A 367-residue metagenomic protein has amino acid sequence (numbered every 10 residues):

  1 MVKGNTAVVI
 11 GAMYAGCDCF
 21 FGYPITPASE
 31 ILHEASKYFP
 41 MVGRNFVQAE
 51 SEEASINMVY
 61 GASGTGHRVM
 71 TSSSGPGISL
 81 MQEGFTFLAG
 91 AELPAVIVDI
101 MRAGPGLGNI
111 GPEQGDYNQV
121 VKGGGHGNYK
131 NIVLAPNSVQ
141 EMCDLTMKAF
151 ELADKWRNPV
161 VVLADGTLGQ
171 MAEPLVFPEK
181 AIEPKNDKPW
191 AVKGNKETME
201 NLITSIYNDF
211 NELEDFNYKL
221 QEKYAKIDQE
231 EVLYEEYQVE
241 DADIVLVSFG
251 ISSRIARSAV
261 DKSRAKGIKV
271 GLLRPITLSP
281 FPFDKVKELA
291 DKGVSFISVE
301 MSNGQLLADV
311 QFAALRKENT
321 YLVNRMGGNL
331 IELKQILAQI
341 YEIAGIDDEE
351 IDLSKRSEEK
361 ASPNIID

Functional and structural regions predicted by a protein language model:
M1-G123, K130, S138, E318 (+3 more regions): Thiamine diphosphate
K3-V8, Q221-I244, R257: Glycine-/acidic-rich phosphate or pyrophosphate-binding loops and their flanking alpha/beta elements
S73, V96-M101, L134-P136, V161-D165 (+2 more regions): Short beta-strand segments
G111-D165, R356-D367: Conserved thiamine diphosphate
R157-E236: Conformationally flexible catalytic loops at phosphate/diphosphate-handling active centers
E236-I268, L273, S279-K285: Redox- and metal-dependent alpha/beta enzyme cores, enriched for Fe-S-associated oxidoreductases and cofactor-handling
E300-D367: Peripheral docking tails and interdomain loops at the edges of cofactor- or intermediate-handling domains
